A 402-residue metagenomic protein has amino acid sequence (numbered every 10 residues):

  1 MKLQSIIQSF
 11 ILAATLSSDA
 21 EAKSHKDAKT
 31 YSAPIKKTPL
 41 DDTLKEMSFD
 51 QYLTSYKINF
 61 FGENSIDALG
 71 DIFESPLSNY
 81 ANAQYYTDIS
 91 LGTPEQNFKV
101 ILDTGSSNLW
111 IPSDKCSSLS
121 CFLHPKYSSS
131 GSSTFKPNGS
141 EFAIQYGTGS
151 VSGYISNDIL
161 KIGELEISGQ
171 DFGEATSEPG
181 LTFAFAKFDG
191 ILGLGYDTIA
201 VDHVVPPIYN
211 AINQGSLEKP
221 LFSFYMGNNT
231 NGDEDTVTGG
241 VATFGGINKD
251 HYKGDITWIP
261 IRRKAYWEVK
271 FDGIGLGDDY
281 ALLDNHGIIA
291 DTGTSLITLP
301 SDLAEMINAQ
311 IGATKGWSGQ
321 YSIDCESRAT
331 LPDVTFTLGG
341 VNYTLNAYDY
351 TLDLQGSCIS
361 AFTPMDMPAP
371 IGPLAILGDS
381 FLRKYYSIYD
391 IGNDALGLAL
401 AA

Functional and structural regions predicted by a protein language model:
M1-I11: Classical eukaryotic N-terminal signal peptides for Sec-dependent ER targeting/secretion, especially the positively
Q4, S17-E46, D50, E174-E178 (+5 more regions): Aspartic protease catalytic domain
D67-E74, N79-K187, S318, T335: Signature of the N-terminal lobe/flap region of pepsin-like aspartyl proteases
A81-Q96, W267-N285, D366-A369: A short acidic-Thr-Gly-centered motif at the start of a beta-strand
I89-L91, F98-L102, L109-I111, I191-L192 (+4 more regions): Short hydrophobic beta-strand that contains or immediately precedes a catalytic carboxylate
K115-S117, T198, L303: Acidic glycine-/aspartate-rich tracts in secreted/extracellular proteins
V237-N285: Flexible, small-/acidic-enriched active-site or ligand-binding loops
H286-C325: Extracytoplasmic, non-cytosolic globular domains
